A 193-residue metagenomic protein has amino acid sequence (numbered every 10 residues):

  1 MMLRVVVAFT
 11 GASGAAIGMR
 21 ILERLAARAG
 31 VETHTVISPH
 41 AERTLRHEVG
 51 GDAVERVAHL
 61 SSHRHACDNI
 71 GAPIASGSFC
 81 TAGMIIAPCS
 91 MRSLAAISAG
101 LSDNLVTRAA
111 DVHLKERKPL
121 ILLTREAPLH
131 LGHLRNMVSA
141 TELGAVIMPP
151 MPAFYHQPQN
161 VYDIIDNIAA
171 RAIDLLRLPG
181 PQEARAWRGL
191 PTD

Functional and structural regions predicted by a protein language model:
M1-D193: A cross-family phosphate/adenosyl-ligand binding-site feature
